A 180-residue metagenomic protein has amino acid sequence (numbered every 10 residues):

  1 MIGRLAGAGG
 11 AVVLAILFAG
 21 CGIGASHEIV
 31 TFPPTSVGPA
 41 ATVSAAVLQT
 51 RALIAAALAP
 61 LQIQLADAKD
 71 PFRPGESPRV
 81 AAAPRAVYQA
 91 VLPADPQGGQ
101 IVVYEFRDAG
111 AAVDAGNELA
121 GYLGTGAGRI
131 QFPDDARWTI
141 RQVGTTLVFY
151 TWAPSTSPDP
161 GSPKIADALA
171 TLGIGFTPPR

Functional and structural regions predicted by a protein language model:
M1-G10: Bacterial N-terminal signal peptides that target proteins for export
L17-G20: C-terminal motif of bacterial Sec signal peptides marking the signal peptidase cleavage site
G22-A25: Bacterial signal peptide processing site
E28-A41, G124-R180: A short, solvent-exposed beta-edge/loop patch
Q49, G110-D114, T156-G161: Short, conserved charged micro-motifs
Q49-Q64: Amphipathic alpha-helical segments
P60, L65-G99: Secretory pathway targeting signatures of secreted, lumenal, and periplasmic proteins
A94-D114: A short acidic-to-branched-hydrophobic micro-motif
